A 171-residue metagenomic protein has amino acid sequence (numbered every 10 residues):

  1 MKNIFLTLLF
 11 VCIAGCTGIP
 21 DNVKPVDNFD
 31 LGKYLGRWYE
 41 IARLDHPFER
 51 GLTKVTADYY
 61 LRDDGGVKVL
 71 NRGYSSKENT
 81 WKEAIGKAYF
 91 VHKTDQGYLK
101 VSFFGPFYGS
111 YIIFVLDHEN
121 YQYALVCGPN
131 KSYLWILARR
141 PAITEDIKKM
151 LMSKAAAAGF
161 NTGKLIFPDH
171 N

Functional and structural regions predicted by a protein language model:
I4-I13: Sec-dependent N-terminal signal peptides
C16-N171: A beta-rich soluble binding module of mature secreted/lumenal proteins
